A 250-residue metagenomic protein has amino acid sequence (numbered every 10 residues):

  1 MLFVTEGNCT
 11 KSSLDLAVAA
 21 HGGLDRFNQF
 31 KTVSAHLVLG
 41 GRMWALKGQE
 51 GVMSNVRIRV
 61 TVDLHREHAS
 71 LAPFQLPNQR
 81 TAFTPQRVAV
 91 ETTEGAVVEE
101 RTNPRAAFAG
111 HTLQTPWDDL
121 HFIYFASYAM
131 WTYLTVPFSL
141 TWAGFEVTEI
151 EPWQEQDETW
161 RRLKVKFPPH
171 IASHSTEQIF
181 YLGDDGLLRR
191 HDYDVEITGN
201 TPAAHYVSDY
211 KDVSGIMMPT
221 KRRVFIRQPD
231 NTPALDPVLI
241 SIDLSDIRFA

Functional and structural regions predicted by a protein language model:
L2-E6, A19, L24-R101, E149: N-terminal mature ectodomain segment of secretory-pathway/periplasmic proteins
G7-S12, T92-I171, T198: Flexible, processing/modification-adjacent segments and terminal tails in exported/periplasmic/extracellular proteins
C9, L24, F138-I150, A234-A250: Intrinsically disordered terminal and processing segments
S13-A17: Short, aromatic-enriched amphipathic alpha-helices that serve as compact interaction elements
F27-N28, W44-L46, Y133, Y193 (+1 more regions): Tryptophan-centered motif/residue detector
R42-S54, R66-Q75, M130-E146, F167-S173 (+1 more regions): Short, solvent-exposed secondary-structure boundary motifs
A72-D118, T232-F249: Catalytic loop of the DD-peptidase/beta-lactamase superfamily, centered on the K-T-G motif and neighboring
D157-A250: Gly/Pro-enriched, hydrophobic low-complexity segments that function as extracytoplasmic propeptides/linkers
